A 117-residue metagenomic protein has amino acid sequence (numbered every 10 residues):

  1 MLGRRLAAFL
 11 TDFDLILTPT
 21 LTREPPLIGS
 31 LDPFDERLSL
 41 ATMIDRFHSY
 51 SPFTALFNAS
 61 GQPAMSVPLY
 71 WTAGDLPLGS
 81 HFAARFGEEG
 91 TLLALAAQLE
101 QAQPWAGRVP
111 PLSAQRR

Functional and structural regions predicted by a protein language model:
M1-A59, T91, P110-R116: Serine-dependent amide/ester hydrolase catalytic core
N58-R117: Structural helix-boundary/capping segments
